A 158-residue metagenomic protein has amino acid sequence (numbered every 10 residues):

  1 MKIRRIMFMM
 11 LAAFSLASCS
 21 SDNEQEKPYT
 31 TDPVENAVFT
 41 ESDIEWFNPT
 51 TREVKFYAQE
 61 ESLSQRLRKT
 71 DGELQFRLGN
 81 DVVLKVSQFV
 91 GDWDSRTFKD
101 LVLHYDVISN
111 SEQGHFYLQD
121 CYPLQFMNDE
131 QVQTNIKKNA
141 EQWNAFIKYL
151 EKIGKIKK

Functional and structural regions predicted by a protein language model:
M1-R5: Positively charged n-region of N-terminal signal peptides that target proteins for export
I6-F14: Sec-dependent N-terminal signal peptides
L16-S18: C-terminal motif of bacterial Sec signal peptides marking the signal peptidase cleavage site
D22-K158: A structural signal for conserved, well-ordered secondary-structure elements that form binding/interaction cores
